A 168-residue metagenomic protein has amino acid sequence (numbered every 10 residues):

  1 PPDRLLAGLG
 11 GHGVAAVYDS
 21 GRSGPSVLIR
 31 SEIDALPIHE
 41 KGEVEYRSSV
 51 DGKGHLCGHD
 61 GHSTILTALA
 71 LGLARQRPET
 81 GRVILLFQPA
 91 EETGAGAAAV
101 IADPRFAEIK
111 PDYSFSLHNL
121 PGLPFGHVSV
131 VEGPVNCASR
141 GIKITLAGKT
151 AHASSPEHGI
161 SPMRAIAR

Functional and structural regions predicted by a protein language model:
P1-H55, T64-E79: Acidic/His- and Gly-rich active-site-bordering loop/insert found across diverse amide/peptide-bond hydrolases
V14-A15, L36-I38, E43-G54, D60-G61 (+1 more regions): Histidine/acidic-residue-rich, glycine-tolerant segments that coordinate divalent metal ions
